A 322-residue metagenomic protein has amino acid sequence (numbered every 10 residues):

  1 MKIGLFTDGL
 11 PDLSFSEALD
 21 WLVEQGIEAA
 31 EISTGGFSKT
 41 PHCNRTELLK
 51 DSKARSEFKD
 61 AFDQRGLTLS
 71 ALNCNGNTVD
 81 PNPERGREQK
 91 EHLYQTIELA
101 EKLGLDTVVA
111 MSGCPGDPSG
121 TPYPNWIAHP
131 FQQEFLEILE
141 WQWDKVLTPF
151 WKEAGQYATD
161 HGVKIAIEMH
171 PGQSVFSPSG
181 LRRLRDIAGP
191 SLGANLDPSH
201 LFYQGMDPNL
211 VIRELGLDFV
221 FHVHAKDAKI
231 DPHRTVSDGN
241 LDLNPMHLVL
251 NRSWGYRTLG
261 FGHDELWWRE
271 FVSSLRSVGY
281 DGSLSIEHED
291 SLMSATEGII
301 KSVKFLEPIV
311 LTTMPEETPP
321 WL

Functional and structural regions predicted by a protein language model:
K2, A30, L72, I138-D144 (+2 more regions): Acidic/histidine-rich catalytic cores of soluble enzymes
L5, L22, A30, F62 (+7 more regions): Conserved, mostly hydrophobic/aromatic
F6-L10, S33-F37, C74-N77, G113-P115 (+4 more regions): Active-site beta-loop-alpha junctions enriched in small/polar residues
S16-S38, G104-T107: Catalytic domains of carbohydrate-active enzymes, especially glycoside hydrolases
E17, W21, E57-Q64, T78-G193 (+1 more regions): Active-site acidic/histidine proton-transfer and metal-coordination neighborhood in alpha/beta enzyme cores
I27, L67, A100, L105 (+2 more regions): A structural motif
S33-E57, G113-S119: Glycine-rich, proline-tolerant flexible connector loops at the mouths of alpha/beta enzymes
A295-P315: C-terminal helical cap(s) of enzyme catalytic domains, especially alpha/beta-barrels
